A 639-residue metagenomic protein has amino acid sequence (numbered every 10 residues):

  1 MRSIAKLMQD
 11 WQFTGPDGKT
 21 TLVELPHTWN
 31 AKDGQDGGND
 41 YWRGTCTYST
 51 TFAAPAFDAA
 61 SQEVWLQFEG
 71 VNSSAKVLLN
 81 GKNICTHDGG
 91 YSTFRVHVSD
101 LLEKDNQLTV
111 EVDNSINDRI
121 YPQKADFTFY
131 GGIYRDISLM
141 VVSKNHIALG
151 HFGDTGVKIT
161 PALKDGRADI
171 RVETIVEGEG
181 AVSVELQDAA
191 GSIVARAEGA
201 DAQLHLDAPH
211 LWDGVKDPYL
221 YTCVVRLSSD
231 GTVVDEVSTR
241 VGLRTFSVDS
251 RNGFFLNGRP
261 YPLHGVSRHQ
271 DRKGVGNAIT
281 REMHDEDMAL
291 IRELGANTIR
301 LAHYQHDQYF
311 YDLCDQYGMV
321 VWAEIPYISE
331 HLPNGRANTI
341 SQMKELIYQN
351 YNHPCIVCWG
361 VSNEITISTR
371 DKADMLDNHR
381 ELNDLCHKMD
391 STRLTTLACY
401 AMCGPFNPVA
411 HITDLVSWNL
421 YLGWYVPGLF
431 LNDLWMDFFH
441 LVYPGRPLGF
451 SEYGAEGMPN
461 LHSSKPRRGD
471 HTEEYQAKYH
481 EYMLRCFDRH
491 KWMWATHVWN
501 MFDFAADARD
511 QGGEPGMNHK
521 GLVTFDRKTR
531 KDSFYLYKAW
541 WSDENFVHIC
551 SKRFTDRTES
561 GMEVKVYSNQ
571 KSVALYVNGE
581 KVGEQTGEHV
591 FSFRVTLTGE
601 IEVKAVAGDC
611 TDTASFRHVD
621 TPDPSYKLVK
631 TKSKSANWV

Functional and structural regions predicted by a protein language model:
M1-Q305, Y311-L313, Y317-V321, Q342-E345 (+8 more regions): Secreted/periplasmic carbohydrate-active enzymes, especially glycoside hydrolases
R171-E173, M288-I291, T298-W540, E544-S560 (+2 more regions): Substrate-binding/catalytic cleft of secreted carbohydrate-active enzymes, primarily glycoside hydrolases
